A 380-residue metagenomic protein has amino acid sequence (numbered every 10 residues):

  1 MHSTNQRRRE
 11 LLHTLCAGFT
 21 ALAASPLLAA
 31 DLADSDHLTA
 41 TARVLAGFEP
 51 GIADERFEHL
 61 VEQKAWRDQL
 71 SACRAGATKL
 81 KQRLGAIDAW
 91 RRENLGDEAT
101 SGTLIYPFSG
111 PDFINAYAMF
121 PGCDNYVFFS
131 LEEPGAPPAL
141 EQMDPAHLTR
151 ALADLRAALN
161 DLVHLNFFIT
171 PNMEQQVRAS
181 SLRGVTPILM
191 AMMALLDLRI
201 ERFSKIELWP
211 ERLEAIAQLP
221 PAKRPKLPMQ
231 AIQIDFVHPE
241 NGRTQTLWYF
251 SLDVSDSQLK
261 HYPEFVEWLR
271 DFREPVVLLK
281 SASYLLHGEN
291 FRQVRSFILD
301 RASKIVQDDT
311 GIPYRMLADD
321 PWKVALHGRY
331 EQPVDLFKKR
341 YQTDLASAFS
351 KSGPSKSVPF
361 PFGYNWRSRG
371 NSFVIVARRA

Functional and structural regions predicted by a protein language model:
H2-N5, E10-A30: N-terminal export signals
S3-T4, R9, P221-P228: Short, surface-exposed loop and linker segments with low hydrophobicity and enrichment for Pro/Ser/Thr
G18-P26, N241-S257: Short amphipathic beta-strand/extended segments with alternating polar/hydrophobic composition
S25, G102, L159: Extended interaction regions within the primary functional domain
L32-R156, F250-A380: Non-globular targeting/processing and membrane-anchoring segments
S130-A151, N160-M173, E201-L213: Thiol-based oxidoreductase modules, predominantly thioredoxin-like and allied folds used for disulfide exchange
F167-P225, A231-Q233: Short helix-loop boundary/capping segments
M229-R243: Acidic, Ser/Thr-rich peripheral helices and adjacent loops at domain boundaries
